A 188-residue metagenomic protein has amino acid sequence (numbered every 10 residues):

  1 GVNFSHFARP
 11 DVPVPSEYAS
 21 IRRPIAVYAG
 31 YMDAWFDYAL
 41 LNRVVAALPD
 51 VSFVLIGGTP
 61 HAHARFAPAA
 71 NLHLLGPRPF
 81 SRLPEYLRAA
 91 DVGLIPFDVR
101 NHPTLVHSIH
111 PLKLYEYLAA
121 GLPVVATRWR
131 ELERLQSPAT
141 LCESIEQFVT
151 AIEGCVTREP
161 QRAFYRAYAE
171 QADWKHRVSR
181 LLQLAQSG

Functional and structural regions predicted by a protein language model:
V2-A89, L114, C142-S144: Conserved catalytic-core segment of nucleotide-activated headgroup transferases in glycan assembly
V2-N3, P60-H61, V124, R130-L132 (+1 more regions): Alpha-helix capping/helix-boundary segments
G30-D33, I109, T140, A169: Glycosyltransferase donor-binding loop in the core domain
P84, H107-A119, R130-E133: Short alpha-helical segment that forms part of, or immediately flanks, the ligand-binding pocket in carbohydrate-active
R88-S108, L122: Acidic donor-binding loop of glycosyltransferase active sites
P96-F97, T127-R128, E143, A151: Conserved acidic donor-binding loop of glycosyltransferase catalytic domains
E133-G154: Change "using UDP/GDP/dTDP sugars" to "using nucleotide sugars
T157-S187: A charged, aromatic-enriched C-terminal amphipathic alpha-helix characteristic of glycosyltransferases across folds
